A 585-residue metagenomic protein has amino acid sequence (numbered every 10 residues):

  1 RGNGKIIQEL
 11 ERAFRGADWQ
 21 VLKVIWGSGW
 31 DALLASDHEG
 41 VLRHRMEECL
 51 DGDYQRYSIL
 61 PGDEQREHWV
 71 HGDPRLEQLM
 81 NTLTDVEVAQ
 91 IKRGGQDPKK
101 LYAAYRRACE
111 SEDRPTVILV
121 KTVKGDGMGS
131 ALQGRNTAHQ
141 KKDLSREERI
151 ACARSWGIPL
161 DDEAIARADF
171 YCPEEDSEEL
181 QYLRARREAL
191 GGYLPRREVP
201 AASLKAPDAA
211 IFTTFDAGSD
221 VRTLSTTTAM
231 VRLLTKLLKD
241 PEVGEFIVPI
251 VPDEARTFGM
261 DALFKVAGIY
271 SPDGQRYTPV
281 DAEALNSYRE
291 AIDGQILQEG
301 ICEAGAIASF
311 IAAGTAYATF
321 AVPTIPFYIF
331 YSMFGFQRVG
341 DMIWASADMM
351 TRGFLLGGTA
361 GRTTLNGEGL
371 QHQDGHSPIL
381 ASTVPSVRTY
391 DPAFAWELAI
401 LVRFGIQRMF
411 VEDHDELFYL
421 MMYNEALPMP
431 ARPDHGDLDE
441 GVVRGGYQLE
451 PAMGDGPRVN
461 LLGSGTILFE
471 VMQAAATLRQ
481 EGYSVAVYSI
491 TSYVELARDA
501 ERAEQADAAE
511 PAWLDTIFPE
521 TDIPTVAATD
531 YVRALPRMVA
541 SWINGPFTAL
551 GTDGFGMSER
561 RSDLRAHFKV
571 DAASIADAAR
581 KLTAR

Functional and structural regions predicted by a protein language model:
R1-Y171, L285, T364-H372, S382 (+3 more regions): Thiamine diphosphate
Q8, R75-G95, K99-A103, A168-P430 (+5 more regions): Thiamine diphosphate
